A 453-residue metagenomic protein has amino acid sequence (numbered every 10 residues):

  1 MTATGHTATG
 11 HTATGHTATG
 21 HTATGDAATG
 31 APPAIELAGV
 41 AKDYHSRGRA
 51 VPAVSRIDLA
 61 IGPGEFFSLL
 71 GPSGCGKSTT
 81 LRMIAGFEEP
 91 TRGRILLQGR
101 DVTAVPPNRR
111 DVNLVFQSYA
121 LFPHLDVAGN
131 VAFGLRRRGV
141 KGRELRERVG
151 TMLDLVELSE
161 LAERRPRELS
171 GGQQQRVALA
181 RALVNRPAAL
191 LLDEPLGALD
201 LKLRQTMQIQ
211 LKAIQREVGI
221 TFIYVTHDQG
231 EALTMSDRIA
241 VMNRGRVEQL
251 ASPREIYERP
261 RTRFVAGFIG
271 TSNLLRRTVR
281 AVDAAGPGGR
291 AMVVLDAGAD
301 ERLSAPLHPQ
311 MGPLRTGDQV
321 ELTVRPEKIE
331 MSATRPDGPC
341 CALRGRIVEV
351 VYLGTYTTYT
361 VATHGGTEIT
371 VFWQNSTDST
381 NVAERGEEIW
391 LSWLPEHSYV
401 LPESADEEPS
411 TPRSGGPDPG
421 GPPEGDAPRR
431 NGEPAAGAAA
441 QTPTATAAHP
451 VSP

Functional and structural regions predicted by a protein language model:
T2-T9, S272, V282-P453: Non-catalytic connector elements of ABC transporters
L70-P72: The feature captures the beta-strand-to-loop junction immediately N-terminal to the Walker
A85: Helix-to-loop junction immediately C-terminal to a conserved catalytic motif
T91-R94, E144, R244, R276: Conserved coupling/switch loops of ABC nucleotide-binding domains, chiefly the family-specific signature
G93-D101: Conserved ABC transporter NBD signature motif
P107-G267: ABC ATPase nucleotide-binding domains
